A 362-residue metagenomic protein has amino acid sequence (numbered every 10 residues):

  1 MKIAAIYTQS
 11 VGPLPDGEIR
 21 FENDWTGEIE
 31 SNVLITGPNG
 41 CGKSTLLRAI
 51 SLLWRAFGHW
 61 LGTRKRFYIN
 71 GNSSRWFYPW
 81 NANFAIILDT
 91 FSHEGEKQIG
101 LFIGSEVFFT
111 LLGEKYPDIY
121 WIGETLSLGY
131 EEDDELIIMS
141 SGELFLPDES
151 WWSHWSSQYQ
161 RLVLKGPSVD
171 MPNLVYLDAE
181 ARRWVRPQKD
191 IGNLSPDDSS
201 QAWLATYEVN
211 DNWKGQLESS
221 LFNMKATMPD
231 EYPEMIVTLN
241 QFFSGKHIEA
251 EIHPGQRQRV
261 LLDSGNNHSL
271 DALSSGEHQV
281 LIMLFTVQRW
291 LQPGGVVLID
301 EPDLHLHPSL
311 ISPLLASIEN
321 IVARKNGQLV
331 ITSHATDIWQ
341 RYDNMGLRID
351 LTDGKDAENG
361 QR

Functional and structural regions predicted by a protein language model:
M1, S312-R362: C-terminal lobe/lid and adjacent interdomain/linker elements of RecA-like ASCE P-loop ATPase modules
M1-A205, A226-E231, V237-G245, N344-R362: P-loop NTPase switch/coupling surface
K2, A181-L273, F285-R289, G295-V296: Extended helical coiled-coil dimerization/tether regions that scaffold and oligomerize large DNA-maintenance assemblies
L14-P15, W54, H305-H307, I338-W339: Catalytic P-loop NTPase motifs of RecA-like helicase/translocase cores
G27-E28, R289-L291, N320-K325: Conserved catalytic network of the ASCE P-loop NTPase/AAA+ motor domain
I29-T45, E251-R289, P293-P313, G354: Conserved ABC ATPase signature
L47-I50, L281, I318: Short amphipathic C-terminal alpha-helix that caps PH/PH-like domains
N173, G295-V296, G327, M345: The start of beta-strands in P-loop NTPase/AAA+ ATPase cores
